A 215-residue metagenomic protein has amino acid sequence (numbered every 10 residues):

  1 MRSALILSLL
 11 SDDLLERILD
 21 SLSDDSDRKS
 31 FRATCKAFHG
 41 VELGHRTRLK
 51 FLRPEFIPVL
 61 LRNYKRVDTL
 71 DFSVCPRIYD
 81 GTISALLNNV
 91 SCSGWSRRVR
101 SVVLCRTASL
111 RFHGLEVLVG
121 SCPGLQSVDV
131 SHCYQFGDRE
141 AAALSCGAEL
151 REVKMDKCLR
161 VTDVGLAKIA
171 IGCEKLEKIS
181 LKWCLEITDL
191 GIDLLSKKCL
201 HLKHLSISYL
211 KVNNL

Functional and structural regions predicted by a protein language model:
M1-A108, F112-V119, H132, G137 (+1 more regions): N-terminal adaptor-interaction module of cullin-RING ubiquitin ligase components
K36, K65, P76, G94-R97 (+9 more regions): Inter-repeat linker/turn residues at the boundaries of leucine-rich repeats
G44, N89-C92, G124, H201 (+1 more regions): A short linear boundary/processing microfeature
L49, L70-S73, R100-L104, V128-V130 (+3 more regions): Conserved hydrophobic beta-strand positions in leucine-rich repeat
F56-I57, Y79-T82, L86, R111-G114 (+7 more regions): The leucine-rich repeat
G147-E149, S196-L200, H204, L210 (+1 more regions): Long amphipathic alpha-helical scaffold regions
